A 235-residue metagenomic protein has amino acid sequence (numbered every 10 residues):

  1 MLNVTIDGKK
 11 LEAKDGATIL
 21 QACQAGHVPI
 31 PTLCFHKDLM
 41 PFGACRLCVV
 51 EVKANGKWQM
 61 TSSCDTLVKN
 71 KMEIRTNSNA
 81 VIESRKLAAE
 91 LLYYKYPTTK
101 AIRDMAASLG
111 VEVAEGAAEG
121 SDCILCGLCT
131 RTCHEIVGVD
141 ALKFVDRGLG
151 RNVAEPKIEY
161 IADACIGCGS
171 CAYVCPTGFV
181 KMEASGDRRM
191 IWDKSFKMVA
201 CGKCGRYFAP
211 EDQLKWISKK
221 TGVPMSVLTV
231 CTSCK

Functional and structural regions predicted by a protein language model:
L2-A164, C168, V174, G178-K181 (+3 more regions): Ferredoxin-type iron-sulfur electron-transfer modules and their immediate structural context
D187-W192: Long, charged amphipathic helices and adjacent flexible linkers at domain junctions
I217-K220: Long terminal segments
